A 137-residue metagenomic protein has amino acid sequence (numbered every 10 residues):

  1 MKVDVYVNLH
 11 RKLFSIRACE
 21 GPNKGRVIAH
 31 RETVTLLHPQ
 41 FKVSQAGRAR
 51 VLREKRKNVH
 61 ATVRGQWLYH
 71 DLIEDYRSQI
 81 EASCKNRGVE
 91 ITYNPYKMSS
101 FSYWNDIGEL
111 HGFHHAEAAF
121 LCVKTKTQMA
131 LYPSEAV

Functional and structural regions predicted by a protein language model:
M1, L131-V137: Short intrinsically disordered terminal tails
M1-N8: Structural detector for short beta-strands of small beta-barrel domains
R11, S15-L131: Acidic, low-complexity, intrinsically disordered interaction modules
